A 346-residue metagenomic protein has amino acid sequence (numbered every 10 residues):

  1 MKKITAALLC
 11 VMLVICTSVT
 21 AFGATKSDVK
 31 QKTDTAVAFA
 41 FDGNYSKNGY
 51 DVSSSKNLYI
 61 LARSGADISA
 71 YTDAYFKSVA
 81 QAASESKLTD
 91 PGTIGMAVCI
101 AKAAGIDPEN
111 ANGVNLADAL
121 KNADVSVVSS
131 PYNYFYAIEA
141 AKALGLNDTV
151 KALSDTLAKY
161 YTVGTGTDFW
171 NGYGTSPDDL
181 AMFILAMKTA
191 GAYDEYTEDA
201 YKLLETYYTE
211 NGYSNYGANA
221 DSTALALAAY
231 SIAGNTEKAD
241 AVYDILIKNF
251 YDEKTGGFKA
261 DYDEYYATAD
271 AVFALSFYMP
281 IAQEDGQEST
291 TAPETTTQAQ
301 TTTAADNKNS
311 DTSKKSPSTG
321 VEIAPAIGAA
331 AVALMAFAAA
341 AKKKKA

Functional and structural regions predicted by a protein language model:
M1-V11, A341-A346: Positively charged n-region of N-terminal signal peptides that target proteins for export
I15-Q31, T312-I323, K342: Sec-dependent signal peptide cleavage junction
G23-T35, I245, A260, Y266-T297: Terminal, non-catalytic domain-edge segments
D34-A40, A70-S84, N110-V125, T149-Y161 (+3 more regions): Alpha-helical repeat scaffolds
G43-I68, S86-D107, S126-V150, V163-T197 (+2 more regions): An alpha-helical repeat/solenoid feature that recognizes helix-turn-helix modules
Y243-D261: Predominantly the C-terminal beta-signal and adjacent terminal strand-loop region of outer-membrane beta-barrel
A282-T319: C-terminal low-complexity, Ser/Thr- and acidic/Pro-rich disordered "stalk" regions positioned immediately N-terminal
V321-K343: A cross-kingdom C-terminal cell-surface attachment/processing module
